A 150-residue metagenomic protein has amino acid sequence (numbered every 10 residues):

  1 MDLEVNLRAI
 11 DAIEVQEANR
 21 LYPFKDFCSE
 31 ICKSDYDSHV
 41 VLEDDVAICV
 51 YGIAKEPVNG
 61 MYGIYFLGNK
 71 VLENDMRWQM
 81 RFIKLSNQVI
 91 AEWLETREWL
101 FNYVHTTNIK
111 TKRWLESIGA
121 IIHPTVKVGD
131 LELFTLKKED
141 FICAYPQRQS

Functional and structural regions predicted by a protein language model:
M1-D26: Short amphipathic alpha-helix that is part of the acyltransferase structural core
D35-A54: Conserved beta-hairpin
Y51-G60, H123-V126: A conserved beta-strand-loop-helix scaffold within acyl/acetyltransferase catalytic domains
N59-Q79: Conserved acetyl-CoA binding element of GNAT-fold acetyltransferases
K84-L100: Conserved acyl-CoA
T96-E116, V126-V128: Conserved beta-strand-loop-alpha-helix junction that forms the acyl-donor binding cleft
V128-S150: C-terminal "cap" of GNAT-fold acetyltransferases
